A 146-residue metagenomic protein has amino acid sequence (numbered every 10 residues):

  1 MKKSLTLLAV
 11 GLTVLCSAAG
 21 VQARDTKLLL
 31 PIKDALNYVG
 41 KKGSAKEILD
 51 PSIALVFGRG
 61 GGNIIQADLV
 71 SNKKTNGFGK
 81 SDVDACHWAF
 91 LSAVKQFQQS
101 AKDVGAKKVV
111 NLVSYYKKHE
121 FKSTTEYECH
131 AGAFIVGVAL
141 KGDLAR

Functional and structural regions predicted by a protein language model:
M1-L8: Bacterial N-terminal signal peptides that target proteins for export
A23-G40: Short N-terminal segments immediately surrounding and downstream of signal-peptide cleavage
L36-F78: Compositionally biased P/S/T/G-rich terminal and signal peptide-adjacent segments that lie outside catalytic cores
I65-S123: Short, well-ordered alpha-helical segments
N111-R146: Surface-exposed short loop/turn segments
